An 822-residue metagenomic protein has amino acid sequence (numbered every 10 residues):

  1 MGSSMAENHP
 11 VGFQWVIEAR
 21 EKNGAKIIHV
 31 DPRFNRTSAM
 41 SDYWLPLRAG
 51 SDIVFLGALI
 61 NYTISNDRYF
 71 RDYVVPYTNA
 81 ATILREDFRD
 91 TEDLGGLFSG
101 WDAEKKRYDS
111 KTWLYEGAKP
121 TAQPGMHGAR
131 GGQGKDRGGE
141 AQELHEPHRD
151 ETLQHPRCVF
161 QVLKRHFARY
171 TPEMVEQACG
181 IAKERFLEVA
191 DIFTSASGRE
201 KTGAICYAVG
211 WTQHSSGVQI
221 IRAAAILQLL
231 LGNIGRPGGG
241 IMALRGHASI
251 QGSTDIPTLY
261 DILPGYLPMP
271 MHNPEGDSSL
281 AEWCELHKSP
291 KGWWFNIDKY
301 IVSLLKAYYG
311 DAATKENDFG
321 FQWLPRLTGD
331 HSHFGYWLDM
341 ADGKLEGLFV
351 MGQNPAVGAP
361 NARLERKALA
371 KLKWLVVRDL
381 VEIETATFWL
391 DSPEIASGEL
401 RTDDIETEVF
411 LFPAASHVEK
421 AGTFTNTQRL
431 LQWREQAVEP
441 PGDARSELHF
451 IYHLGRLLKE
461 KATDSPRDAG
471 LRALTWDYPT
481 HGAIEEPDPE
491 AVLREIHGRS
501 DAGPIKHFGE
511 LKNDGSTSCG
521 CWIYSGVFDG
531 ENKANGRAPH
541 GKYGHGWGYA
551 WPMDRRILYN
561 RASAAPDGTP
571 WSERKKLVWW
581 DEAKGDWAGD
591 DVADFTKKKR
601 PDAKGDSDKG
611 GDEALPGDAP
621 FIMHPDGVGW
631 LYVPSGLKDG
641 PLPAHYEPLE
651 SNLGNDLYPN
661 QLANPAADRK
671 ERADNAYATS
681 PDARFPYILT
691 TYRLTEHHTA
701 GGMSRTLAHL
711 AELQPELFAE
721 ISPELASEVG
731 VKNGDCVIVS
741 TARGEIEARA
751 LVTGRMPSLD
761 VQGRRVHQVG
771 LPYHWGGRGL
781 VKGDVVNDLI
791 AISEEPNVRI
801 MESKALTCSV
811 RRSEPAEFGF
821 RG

Functional and structural regions predicted by a protein language model:
M1-A19, N23-H29, Q133, G138-P147 (+4 more regions): Extended redox/cofactor-interaction regions of prokaryotic respiratory oxidoreductases
A19, R165-H166, E188-A204, G335-E346: Glycine-rich phosphate/diphosphate-binding loops that line cofactor/substrate pockets in enzymes
E21, R33-S197, S289, I451 (+1 more regions): Long, well-ordered, tryptophan-enriched scaffold segments
A39-L47, F388, A396-S397, P413 (+2 more regions): Short beta-alpha connecting loops at secondary-structure transitions that line or flank enzyme active sites
P76-A80, I192-F193, A208-G210, G240-Q251 (+2 more regions): A glycine-rich phosphate-binding loop feature that marks nucleotide/adenosyl-phosphate handling sites
M174-I181, Y207-S215, L244-A248, G352-V357 (+1 more regions): Conserved short loop/turn motifs at secondary-structure junctions
T407-E439, I451, G455: Glycine/threonine-rich phosphate-binding loop and adjacent beta-strand/alpha-helix elements that clamp
H449-G503, A588-D591, K597-L657, R684 (+4 more regions): Long, contiguous, secondary-structure-rich segments that constitute the structural scaffold of globular domains
